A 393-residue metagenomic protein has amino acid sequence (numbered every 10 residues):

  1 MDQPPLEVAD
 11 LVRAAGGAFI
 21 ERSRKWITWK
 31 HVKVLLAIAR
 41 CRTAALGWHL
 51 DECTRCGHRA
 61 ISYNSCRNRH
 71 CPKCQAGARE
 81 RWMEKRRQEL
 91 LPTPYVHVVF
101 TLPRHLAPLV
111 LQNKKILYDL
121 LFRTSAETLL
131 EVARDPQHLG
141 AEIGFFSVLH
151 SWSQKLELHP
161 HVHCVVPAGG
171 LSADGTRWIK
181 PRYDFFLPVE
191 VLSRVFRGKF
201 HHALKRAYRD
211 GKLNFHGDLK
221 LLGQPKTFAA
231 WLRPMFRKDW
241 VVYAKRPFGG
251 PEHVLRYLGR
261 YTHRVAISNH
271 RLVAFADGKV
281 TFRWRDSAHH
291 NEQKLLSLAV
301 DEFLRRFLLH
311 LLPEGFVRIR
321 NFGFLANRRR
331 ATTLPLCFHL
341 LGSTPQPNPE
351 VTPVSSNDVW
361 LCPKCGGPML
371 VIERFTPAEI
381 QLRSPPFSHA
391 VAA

Functional and structural regions predicted by a protein language model:
M1-A393: Beta->alpha loop/short-helix hinge microenvironment recognizer with preference for catalytic Tyr/His contexts
